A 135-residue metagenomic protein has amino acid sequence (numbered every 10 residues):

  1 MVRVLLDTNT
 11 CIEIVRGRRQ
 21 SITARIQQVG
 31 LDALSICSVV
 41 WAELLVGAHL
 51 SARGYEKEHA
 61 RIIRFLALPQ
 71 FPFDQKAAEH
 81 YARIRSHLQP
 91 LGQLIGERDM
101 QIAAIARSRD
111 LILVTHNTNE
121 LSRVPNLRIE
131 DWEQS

Functional and structural regions predicted by a protein language model:
M1-I36, V46-I63, P90, S135: Short, well-structured N-terminal submotif of metal-dependent ribonuclease cores
M1-R3, A103, R107-S135: Acidic, PIN/NYN-like endoribonuclease modules and their adjacent C-terminal/linker elements
V2, V46, L68-V114: Active-site neighborhoods of divalent-metal-dependent phosphate/nucleic-acid chemistry enzymes
D7-T8, I22, L44, Y81 (+2 more regions): Generic structural signal for small/hydrophobic residues in well-ordered secondary structure, especially within
T10-C11, V40, A77, N119-E120: Alpha-helix capping/helix-boundary segments
R25, H80, H87, E120-R123: Residue-level recognition of specific faces of alpha-helices
